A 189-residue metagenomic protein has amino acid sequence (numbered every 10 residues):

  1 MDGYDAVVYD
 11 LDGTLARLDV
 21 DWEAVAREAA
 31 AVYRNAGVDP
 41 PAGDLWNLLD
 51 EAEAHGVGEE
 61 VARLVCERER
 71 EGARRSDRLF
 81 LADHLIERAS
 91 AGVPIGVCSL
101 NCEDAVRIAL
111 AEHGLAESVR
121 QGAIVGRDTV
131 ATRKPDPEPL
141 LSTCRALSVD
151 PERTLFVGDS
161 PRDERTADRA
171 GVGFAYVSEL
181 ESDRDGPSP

Functional and structural regions predicted by a protein language model:
M1-D5, E103, A109-P189: Asp-based, Mg2+/Mn2+-dependent phosphohydrolase catalytic module
M1-G43: Active-site neighborhood of HAD-like aspartate-dependent phosphohydrolases
D12, P94, G173: Residue-level detector of anion-binding/catalytic polar loops
D19-V20, G43-W46, V61-L64, G72-L79: Hydrophobic alpha-helical segments that drive targeting, anchoring, or assembly
W22-E23, L79, C102-D104, P161: Alpha-helix N-cap/helix-start and coil->helix boundary motif
G37, A42-E60: Short, compositionally biased "basic patch" segments
V57-E69, A123: Short, basic/glycine-rich phosphate-binding loops at helix/coil junctions that contact nucleotide phosphates
R70-V97, E103-D104: Short, acidic loop-to-helix structural element flanking the phosphoryl-transfer center in phosphate-processing enzymes
